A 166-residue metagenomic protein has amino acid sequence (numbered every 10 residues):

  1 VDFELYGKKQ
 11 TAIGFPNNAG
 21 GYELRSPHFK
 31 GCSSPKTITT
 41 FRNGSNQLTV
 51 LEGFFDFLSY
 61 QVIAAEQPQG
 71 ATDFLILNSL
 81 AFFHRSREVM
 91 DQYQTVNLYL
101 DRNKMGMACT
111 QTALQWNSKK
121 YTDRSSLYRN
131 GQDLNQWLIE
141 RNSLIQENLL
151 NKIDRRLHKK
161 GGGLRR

Functional and structural regions predicted by a protein language model:
V1-K36, T40-F41: Basic, glycine-enriched DNA-binding surface that flanks or lies within the catalytic cores of DNA
Y6, T40-R42, E66-Q67, V89: Generic structural signal for beta-strand residues in well-ordered domains
Q10, N46, T95: Conserved catalytic motifs of the protein kinase core domain
N17-A19, Q61-A64: Short, well-ordered alpha-helical segments in soluble proteins
R42-L48: A short, charged/proline- and glycine-enriched loop that marks the coil->beta-strand transition at the N-terminal
E52-G53, R102: Helix N-cap/beta->alpha junction signal
F55-S59: Short amphipathic alpha-helical face segments that pack within enzyme cores and frequently flank/anchor catalytic
V62-R166: TOPRIM fold recognition
